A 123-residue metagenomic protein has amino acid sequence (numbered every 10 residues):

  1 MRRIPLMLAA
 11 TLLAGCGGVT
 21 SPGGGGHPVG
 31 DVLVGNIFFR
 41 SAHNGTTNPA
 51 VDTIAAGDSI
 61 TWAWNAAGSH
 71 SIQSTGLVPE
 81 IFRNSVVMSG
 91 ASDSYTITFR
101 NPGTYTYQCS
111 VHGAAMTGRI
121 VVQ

Functional and structural regions predicted by a protein language model:
M1-A14: Sec-dependent bacterial lipoprotein signal peptides
C16-Q123: Extracytoplasmic copper-binding redox domains, predominantly the cupredoxin/blue-copper superfamily
